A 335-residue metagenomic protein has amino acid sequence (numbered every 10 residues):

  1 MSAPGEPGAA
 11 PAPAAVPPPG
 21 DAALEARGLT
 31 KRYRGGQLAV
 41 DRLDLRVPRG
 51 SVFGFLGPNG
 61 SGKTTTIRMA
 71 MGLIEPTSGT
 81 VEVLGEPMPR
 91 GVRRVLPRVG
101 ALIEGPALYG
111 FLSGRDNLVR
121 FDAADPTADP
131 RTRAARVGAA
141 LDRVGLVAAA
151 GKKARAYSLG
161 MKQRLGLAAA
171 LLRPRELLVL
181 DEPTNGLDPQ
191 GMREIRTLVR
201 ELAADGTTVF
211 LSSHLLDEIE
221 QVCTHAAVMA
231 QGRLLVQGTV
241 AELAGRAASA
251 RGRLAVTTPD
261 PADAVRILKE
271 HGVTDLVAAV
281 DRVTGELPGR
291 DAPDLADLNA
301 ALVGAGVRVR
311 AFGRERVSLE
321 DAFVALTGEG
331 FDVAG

Functional and structural regions predicted by a protein language model:
M1-R32, E329-G335: ABC-family P-loop ATPase nucleotide-binding domain
S2-A9, R290-G335: C-terminal coupling/interaction segments
D21-A26, K31-A230, V236: ABC transporter nucleotide-binding domains
G100, A123-P126, G245-S249, K269 (+1 more regions): A generic structural signal for secondary-structure junctions that act as hinges or helix/strand caps at the edges
A154, D281, E315: Residue-level "edge-of-site" marker
R196-G289: ABC transporter nucleotide-binding domain
